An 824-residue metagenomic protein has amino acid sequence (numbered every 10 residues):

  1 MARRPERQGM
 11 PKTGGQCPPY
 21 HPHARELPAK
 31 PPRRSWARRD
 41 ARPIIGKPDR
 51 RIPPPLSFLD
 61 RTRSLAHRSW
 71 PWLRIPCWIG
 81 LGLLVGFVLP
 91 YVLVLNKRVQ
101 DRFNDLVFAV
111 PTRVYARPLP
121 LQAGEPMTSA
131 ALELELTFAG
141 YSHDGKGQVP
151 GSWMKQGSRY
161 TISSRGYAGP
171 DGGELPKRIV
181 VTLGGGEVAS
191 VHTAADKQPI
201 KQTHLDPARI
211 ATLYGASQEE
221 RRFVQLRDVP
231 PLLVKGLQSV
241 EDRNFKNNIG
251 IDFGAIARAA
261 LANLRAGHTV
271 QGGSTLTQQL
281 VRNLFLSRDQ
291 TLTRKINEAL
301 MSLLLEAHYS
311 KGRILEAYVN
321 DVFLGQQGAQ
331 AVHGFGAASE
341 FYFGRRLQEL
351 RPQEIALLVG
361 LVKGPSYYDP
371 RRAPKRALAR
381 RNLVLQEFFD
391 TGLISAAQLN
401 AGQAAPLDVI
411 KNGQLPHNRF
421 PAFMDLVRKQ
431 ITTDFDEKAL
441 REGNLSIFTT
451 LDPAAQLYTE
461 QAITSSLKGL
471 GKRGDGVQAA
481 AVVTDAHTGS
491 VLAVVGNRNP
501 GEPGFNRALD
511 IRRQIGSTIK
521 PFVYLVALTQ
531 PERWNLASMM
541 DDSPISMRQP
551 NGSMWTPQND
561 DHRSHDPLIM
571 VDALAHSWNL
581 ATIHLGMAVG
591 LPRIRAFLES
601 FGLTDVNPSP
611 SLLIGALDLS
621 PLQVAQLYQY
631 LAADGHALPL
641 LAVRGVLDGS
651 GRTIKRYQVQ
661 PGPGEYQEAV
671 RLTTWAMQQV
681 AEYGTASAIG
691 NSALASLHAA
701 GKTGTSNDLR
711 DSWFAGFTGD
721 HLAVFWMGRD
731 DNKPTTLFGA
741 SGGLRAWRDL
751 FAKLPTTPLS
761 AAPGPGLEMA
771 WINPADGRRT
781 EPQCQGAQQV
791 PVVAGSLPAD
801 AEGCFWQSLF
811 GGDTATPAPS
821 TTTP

Functional and structural regions predicted by a protein language model:
A2-R4, C17, L27-R39, I44-K472 (+7 more regions): Juxtamembrane regions of bacterial inner-membrane/periplasmic proteins, predominantly the peptidoglycan biogenesis
Q8, Q16, Y20-H23: Low-complexity, intrinsically disordered or signal/transmembrane-proximal segments
L136, L237, L280, I314 (+14 more regions): Residue-level preference for non-acidic, small/hydrophobic
E220-L226, S302, E306, V362-R380 (+9 more regions): Active-site loop and adjoining helix of the penicillin-binding protein/serine DD-peptidase-beta-lactamase fold
K246-I256, V332-F335, S395-Q398, E502-F505 (+3 more regions): Short, well-structured active-site flanking segments
A262-Q290, R345-Q348, L415-R419, R533-I594 (+2 more regions): Conserved catalytic neighborhood of penicillin-recognizing serine enzymes
Q279-L286, N320-L324, G344, Q348 (+12 more regions): Glycine-rich, acidic and aromatic/proline-enriched surface loops and short helix-turn segments that act as binding
T449-K472, A481-D485, V494, P500-F505 (+6 more regions): A penicillin-recognizing enzyme superfamily signal
